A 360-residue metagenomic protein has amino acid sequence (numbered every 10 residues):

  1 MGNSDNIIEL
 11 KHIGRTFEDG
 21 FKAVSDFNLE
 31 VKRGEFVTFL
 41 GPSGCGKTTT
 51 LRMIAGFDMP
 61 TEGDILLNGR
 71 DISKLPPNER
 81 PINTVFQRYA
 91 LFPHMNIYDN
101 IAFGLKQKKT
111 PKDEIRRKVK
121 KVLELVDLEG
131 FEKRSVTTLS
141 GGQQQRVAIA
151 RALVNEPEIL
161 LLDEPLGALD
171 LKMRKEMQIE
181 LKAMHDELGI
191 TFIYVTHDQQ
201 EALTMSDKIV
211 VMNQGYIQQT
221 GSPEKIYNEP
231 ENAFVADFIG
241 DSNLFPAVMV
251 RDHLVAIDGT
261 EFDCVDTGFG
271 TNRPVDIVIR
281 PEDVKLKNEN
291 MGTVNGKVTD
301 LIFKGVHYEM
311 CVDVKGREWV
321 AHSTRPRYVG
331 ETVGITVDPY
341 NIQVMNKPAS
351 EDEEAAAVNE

Functional and structural regions predicted by a protein language model:
E9, E30, L66, G334-T336: ABC ATPase nucleotide-binding domain
G20-K22: Short coil-to-beta microelement around the adenine-binding A-loop and adjacent beta1/P-loop entry of ABC ATPase
L40-P42: The feature captures the beta-strand-to-loop junction immediately N-terminal to the Walker
A55: Helix-to-loop junction immediately C-terminal to a conserved catalytic motif
G63-D71: Conserved ABC transporter NBD signature motif
P77-Q87, L91-F234: ABC ATPase nucleotide-binding domains
S242, H253-E360: Non-catalytic connector elements of ABC transporters
